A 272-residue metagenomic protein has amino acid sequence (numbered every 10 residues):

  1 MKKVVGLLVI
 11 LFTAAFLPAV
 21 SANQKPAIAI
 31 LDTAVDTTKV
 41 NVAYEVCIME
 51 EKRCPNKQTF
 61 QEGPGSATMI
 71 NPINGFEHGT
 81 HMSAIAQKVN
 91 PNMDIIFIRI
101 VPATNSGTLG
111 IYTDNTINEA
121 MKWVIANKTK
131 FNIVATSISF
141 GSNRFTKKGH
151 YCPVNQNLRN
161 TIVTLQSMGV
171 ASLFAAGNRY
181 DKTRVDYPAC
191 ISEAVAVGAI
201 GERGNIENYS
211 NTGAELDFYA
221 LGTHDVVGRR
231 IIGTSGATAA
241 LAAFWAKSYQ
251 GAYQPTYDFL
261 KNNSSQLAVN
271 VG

Functional and structural regions predicted by a protein language model:
M1-V4: Positively charged n-region of N-terminal signal peptides that target proteins for export
L8-A15: Bacterial N-terminal signal peptides
L17-S21: Sec/Tat signal peptide C-region and signal peptidase I cleavage site
N23-F97, P102-T104, Y112, E119 (+3 more regions): Active-site core segment of subtilase-fold serine proteases
P26, D32, D186-G251: Extracellular S/T/G-rich loop segment that most often corresponds to the catalytic His/Ser-adjacent loop
A27-L31, D94-R99, N132-S139, A171-A175 (+2 more regions): Structural recognition of the beta-strand scaffold that forms the well-ordered cores of secreted hydrolase catalytic
V101-I191, R203-I206, G228-A240, N263-S265 (+1 more regions): Substrate-binding/access-modulating region of protease and related hydrolase catalytic domains
Y249-K261: Short, charged, surface-exposed loops that flank catalytic or proteolytic processing sites
